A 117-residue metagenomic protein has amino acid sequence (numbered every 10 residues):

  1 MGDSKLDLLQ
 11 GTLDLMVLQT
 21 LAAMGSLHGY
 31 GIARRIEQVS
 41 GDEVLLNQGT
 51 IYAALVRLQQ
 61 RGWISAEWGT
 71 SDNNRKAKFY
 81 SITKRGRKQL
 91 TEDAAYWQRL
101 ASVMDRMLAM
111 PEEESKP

Functional and structural regions predicted by a protein language model:
M1-L6: Short, Lys/Arg-enriched N-terminal segment that forms or immediately precedes the first helix of a structured domain
D7-T50: N-terminal helix-turn-helix DNA-binding core of bacterial DNA-binding proteins
I51-L58: Basic amphipathic alpha-helical segments that dock to polyanions
G62: Glycine-centered, phosphate/nucleic-acid-interacting loop/turn motifs that mediate DNA/RNA or nucleotide
A66: Short beta-strand "wing" residues that participate in macromolecule-binding interfaces
N73-A94: Basic, amphipathic "hinge/linker" alpha-helix immediately C-terminal to the N-terminal HTH DNA-binding motif
R87-P117: Amphipathic alpha-helical dimerization/coiled-coil segments that flank or bridge DNA-binding/regulatory modules
